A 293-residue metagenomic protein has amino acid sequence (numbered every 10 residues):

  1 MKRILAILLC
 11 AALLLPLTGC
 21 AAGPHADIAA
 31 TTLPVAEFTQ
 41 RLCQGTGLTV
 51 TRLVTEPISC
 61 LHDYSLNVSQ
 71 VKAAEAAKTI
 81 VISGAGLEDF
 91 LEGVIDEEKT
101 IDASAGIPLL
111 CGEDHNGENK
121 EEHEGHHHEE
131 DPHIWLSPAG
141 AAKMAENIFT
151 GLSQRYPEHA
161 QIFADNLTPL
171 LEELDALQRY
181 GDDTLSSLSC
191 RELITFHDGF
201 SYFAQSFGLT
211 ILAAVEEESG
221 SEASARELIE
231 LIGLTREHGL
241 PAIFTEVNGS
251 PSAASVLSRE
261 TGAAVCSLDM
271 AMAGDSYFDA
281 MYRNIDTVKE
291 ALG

Functional and structural regions predicted by a protein language model:
M1-T18: Sec-dependent bacterial lipoprotein signal peptides
I7-L9, C20-G293: Extracytoplasmic metal-acquisition and chelation regions
